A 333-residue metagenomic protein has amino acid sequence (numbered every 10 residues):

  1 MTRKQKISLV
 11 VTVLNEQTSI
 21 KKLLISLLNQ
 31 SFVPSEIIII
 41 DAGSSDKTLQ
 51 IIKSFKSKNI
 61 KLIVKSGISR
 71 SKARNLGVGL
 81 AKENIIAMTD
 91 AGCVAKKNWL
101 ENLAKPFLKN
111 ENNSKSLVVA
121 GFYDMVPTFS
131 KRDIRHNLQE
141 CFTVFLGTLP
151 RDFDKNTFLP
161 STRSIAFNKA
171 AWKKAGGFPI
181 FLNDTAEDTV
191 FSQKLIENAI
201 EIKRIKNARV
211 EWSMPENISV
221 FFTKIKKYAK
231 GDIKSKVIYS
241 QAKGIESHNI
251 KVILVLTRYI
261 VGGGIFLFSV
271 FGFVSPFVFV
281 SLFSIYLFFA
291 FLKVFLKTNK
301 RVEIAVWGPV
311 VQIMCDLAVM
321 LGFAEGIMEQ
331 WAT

Functional and structural regions predicted by a protein language model:
M1-S26: N-proximal low-complexity "stem/linker" segments adjacent to membrane-targeting elements
I25-P34: Short, acidic, metal-binding catalytic loop of nucleotide-sugar glycosyltransferases
D41-Q50, C93: A conserved acidic beta->alpha catalytic loop
K65-A81, N102: Glycine-rich, basic loop-to-helix element that forms the pyrophosphate-binding segment of sugar-nucleotide handling
N98-R135, S213: Conserved donor NDP-sugar-binding/catalytic core segment of glycosyltransferases
G121-Y123, P127, L138-F158: Short, flexible, basic/aromatic active-site loop/helix in glycosyltransferases
T148-F167, N183-D184, V190, V210 (+1 more regions): A recurrent flexible, glycine/aromatic-enriched loop bordering the glycosyltransferase active site that acts as
P179-G244: Catalytic donor/gating beta->alpha subdomain of glycosyltransferases that bind UDP-sugars
